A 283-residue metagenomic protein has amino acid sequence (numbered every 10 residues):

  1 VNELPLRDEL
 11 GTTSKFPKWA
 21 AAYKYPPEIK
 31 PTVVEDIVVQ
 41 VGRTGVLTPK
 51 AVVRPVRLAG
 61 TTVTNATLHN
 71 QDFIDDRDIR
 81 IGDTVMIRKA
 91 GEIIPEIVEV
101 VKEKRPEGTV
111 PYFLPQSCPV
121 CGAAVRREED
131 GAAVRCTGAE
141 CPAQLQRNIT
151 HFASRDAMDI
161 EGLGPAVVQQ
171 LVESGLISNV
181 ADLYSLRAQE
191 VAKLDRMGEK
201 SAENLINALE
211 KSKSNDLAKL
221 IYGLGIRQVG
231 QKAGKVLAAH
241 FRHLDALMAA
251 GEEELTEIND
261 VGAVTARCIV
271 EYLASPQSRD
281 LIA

Functional and structural regions predicted by a protein language model:
V1-G223, Q228, A233-A246, E254 (+3 more regions): RNA/tRNA-interacting regions in translation and RNA-turnover enzymes
I269-E271: Solvent-exposed, charged helical/coil patches that constitute nucleic-acid or partner-interaction surfaces
A274: Short, conserved, surface-exposed binding loops centered on an aromatic residue
